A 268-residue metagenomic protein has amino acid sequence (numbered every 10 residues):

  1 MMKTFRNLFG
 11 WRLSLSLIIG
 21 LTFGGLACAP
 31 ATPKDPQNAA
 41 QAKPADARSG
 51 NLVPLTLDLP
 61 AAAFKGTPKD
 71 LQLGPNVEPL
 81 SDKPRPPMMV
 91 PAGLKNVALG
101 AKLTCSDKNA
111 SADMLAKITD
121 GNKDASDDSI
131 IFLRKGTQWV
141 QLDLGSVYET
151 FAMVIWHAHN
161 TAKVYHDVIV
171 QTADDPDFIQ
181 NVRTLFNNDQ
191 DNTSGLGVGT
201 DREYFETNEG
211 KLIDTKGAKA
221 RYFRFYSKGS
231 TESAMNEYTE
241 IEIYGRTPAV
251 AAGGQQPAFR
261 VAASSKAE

Functional and structural regions predicted by a protein language model:
K3-L15: Bacterial N-terminal signal peptides that target proteins for export
R12-G25: Bacterial N-terminal signal peptides
G25-Q41: Bacterial Sec-dependent signal peptides at the C-terminal "C-region" and cleavage site
N38, A42-G66, S106-K108, I130-W139 (+3 more regions): Trp- and acidic/polar-enriched beta-sheet ligand-binding modules for extracellular glycan and matrix recognition
T67-P68, G74-V77: Long, acidic and serine/threonine-rich low-complexity regions that are intrinsically disordered or marginally
E78-M88: Short linear interaction motifs
P86-N122, F259-E268: Predominantly extracellular/luminal regions of secreted and cell-surface proteins, especially disulfide-bonded
